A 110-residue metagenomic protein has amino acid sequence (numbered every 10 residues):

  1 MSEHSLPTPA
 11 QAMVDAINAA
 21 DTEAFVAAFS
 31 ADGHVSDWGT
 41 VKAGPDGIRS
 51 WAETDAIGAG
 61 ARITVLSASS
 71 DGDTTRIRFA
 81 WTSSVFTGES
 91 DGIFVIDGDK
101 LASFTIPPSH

Functional and structural regions predicted by a protein language model:
M1-A27: Short, low-complexity N-terminal intrinsically disordered segments enriched in polar/charged residues
D32-A43: A short gly/proline-enriched turn/hairpin at secondary-structure junctions
V35, A68-S70, I106: Hydrophobic/anchoring residues in structured secondary elements
K42-S50: Short beta-edge strand/loop motif at the mouth of beta-sheet-based domains
R49-I93: Surface-exposed, charged secondary-structure patches
E89-H110: Short beta-strand edge/turn micro-motifs at domain boundaries
